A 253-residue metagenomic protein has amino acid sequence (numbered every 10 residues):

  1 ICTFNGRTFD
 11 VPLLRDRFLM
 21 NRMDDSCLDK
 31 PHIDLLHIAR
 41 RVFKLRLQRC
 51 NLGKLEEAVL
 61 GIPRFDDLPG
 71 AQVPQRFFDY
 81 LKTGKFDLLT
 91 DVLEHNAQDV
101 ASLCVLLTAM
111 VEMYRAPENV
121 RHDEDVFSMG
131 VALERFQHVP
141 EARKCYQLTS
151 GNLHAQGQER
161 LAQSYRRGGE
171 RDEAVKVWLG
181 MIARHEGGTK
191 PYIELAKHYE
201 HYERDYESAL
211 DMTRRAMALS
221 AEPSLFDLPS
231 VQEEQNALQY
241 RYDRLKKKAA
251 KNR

Functional and structural regions predicted by a protein language model:
I1-K54, A58-V59: Conserved DEDDh/DEDDy metal-dependent 3′-5′ exonuclease domain
L47, L52-V120, V126: Acidic, Mg2+-coordinating catalytic module of metal-dependent nucleases/exonucleases that use a two-metal-ion mechanism
M129, R160-L161, Y165, L195 (+2 more regions): Structural register within alpha-helical repeat arrays
L133, Y165, Y199-E200, K246: Residue at a conserved register position within TPR or TPR-like alpha-solenoid repeats
F136, G168, Y202-E203, A249: Structural motif corresponding to the intra-repeat A-B loop/turn of tetratricopeptide repeats
N152-H154, E186, A221: Short coil turns that delineate tetratricopeptide repeat
